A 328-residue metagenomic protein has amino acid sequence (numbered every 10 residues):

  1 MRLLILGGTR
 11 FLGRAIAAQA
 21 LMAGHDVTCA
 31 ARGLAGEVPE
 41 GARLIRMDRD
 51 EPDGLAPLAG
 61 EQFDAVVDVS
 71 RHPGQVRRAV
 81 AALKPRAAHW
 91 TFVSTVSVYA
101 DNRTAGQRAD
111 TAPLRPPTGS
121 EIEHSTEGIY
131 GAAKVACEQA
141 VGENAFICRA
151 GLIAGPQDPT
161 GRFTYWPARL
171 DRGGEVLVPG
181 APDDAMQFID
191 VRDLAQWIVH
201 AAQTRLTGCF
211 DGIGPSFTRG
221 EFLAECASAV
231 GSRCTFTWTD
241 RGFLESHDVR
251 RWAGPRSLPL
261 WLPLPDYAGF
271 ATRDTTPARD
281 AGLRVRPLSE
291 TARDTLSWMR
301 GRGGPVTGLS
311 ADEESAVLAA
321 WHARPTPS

Functional and structural regions predicted by a protein language model:
L3-A23: N-terminal Rossmann NAD(P)H-binding glycine-rich loop of SDR-like oxidoreductase domains
L6, A30, V69, V93-T95 (+1 more regions): SDR active-site strand-loop-helix element
T9, L34-A88, F92, V98-A100: NAD(P)H-binding glycine-rich loop region in Rossmannoid oxidoreductase-like domains and their noncatalytic homologs
D26-R32: Conserved glycine-rich Rossmann-like NAD(P)H-binding loop of the short-chain dehydrogenase/reductase
R78-V135, F146: Conserved Rossmann-fold NAD(P)-dependent oxidoreductase catalytic core, especially the SDR/UDP-sugar
C137-Q157: Conserved beta-loop-beta element that borders a ligand/cofactor-binding pocket
G161-W166, P179-G208, E221, E290: Substrate-positioning beta->alpha
H200-D266, D274, R293-L296, G303-S328: Mid/C-terminal beta-alpha module of Rossmann-like enzyme folds, strongest in SDR-family dehydrogenases/epimerases
